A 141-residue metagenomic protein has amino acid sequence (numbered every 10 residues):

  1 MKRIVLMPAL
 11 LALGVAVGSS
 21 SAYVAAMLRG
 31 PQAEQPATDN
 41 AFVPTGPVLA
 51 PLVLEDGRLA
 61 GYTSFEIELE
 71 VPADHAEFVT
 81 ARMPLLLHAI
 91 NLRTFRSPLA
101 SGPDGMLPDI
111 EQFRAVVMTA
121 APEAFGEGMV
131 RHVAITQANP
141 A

Functional and structural regions predicted by a protein language model:
M1-A141: Flexible, low-complexity charged segments
